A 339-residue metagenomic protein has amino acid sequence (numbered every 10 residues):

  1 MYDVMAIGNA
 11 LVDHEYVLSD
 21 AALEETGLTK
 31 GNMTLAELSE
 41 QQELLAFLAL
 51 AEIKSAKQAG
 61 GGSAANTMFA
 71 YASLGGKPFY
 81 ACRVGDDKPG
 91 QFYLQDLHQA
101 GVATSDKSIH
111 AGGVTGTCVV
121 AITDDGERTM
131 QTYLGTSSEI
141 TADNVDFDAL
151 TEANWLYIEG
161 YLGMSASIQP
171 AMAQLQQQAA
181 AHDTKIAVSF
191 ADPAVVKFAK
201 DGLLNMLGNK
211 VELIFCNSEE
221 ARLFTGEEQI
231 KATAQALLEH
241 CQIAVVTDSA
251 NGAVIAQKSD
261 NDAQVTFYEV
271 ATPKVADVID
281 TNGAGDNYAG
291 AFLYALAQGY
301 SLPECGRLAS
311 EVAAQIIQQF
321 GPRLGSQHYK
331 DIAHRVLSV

Functional and structural regions predicted by a protein language model:
M1-F79, F92: Glycine-rich phosphate/adenosyl-contacting loop at the front of the ribokinase-like
Y2-L11, V17, L28-A36, Q177-Q178 (+2 more regions): Conserved phosphate-binding/catalytic region of the ribokinase-like
S55-S63, G85, S108-G112, N282-G283: Active-site nucleophile and cofactor-binding loops and adjacent substrate-binding regions of central metabolic enzymes
P78, T104, I186-A187, A244: Hydrophobic beta-strand scaffold residues
D96-G113: A glycine-rich helix N-cap at a beta->alpha junction
S105-I109, V120-A166: Conserved phosphate-binding/catalytic loop of the ribokinase/pfkB sugar-kinase fold
W155-Q235, N251-A253, K258-S259: Conserved beta-alpha-beta core of the PfkB/ribokinase-like small-molecule kinase fold
